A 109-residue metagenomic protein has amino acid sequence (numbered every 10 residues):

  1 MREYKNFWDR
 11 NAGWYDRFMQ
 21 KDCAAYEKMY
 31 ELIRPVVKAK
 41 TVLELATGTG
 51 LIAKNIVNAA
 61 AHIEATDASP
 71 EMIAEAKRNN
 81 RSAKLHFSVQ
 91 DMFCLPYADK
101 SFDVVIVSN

Functional and structural regions predicted by a protein language model:
M1-V37: Conserved class I S-adenosyl-L-methionine
D16, E44, D67, D91 (+1 more regions): Acidic active-site catalytic centers that drive phospho-/nucleotidyl reactions and related ester hydrolyses
V36-V37, V57, D99: A short, aliphatic-rich alpha-helical micro-motif
A39, F102-D103: Local beta-strand N-terminus motif with an aromatic residue
K40-G48: Conserved class I S-adenosyl-L-methionine
T47-C94: Class I SAM-dependent methyltransferase SAM/SAH-binding core
I106-V107: A conserved beta-strand element that flanks and buttresses the S-adenosyl-L-methionine
